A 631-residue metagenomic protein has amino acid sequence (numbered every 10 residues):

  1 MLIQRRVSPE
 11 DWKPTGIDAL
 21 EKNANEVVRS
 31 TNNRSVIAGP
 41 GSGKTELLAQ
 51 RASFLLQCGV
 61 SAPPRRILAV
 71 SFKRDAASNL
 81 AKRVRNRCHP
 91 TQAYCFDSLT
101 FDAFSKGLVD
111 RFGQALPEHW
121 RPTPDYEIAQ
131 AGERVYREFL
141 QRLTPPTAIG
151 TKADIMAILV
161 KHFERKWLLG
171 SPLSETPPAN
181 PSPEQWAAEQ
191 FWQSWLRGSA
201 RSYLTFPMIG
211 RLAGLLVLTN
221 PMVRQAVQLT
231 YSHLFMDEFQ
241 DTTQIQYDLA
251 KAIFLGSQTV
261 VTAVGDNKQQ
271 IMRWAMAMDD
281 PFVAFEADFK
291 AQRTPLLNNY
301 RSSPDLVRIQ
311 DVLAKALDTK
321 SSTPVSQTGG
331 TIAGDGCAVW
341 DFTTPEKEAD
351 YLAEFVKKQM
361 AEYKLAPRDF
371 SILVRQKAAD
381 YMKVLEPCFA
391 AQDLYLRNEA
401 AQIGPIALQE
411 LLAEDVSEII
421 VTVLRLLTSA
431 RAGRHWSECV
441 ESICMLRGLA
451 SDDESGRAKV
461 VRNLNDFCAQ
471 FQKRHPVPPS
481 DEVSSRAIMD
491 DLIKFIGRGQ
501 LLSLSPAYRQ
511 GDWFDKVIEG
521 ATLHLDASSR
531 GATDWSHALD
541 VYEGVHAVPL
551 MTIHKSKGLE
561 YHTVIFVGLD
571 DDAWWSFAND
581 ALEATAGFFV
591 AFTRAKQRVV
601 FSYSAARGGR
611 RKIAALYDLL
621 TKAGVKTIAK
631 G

Functional and structural regions predicted by a protein language model:
M1-L116, Q225, T593: P-loop NTPase Walker
L2-A38, S42, E46-L47, R66-L68 (+2 more regions): Accessory N-terminal region flanking or inserted into the helicase ATPase core in nucleic-acid motor proteins
E118-A200, E454-L504: Coupling/switch/interface segments within P-loop NTPase motor domains and analogous charged loops in nucleic-acid
E238: Walker B catalytic acidic pair
Q244, L249-A333, L620-V625: Conserved RecA-like helicase ATPase core segment that couples NTP binding/hydrolysis to strand translocation
A291-Q292, N298-Q392: Helicase P-loop NTPase motor core
K347-W436, N465-Q510: Conserved helicase/translocase motor-coupling segment
V421-R610, A615-G624: Conserved helicase C-terminal RecA-like lobe
